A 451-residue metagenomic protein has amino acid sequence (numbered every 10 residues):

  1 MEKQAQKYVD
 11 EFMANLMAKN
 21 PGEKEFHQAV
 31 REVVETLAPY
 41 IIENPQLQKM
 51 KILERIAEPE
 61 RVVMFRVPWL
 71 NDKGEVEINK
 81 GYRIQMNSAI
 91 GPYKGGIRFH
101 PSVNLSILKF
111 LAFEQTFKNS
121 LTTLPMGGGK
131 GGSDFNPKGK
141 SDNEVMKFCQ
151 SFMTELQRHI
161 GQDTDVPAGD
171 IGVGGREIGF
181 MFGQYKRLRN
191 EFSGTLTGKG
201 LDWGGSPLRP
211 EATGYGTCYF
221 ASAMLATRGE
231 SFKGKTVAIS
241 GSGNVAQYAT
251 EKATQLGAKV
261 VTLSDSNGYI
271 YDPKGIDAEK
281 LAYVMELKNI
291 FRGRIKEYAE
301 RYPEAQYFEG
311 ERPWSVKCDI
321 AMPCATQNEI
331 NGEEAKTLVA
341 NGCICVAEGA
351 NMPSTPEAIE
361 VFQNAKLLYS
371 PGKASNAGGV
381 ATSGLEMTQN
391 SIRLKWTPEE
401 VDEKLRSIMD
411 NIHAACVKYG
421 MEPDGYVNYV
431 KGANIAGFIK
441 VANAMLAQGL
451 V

Functional and structural regions predicted by a protein language model:
M1-P207, K440-G449: N-terminal ligand-binding/catalytic initiation module
E2-A29, M224, V339-V451: Adenosine-phosphate binding glycine-rich loop
E77, Y82-R83, P125, G132 (+9 more regions): Structural motif
L108-L111, M181, T217-L225, A249 (+3 more regions): Buried hydrophobic packing segments
F110, T164-A168, E191-L196, I239 (+6 more regions): General beta-strand structural signal in soluble alpha/beta enzymes
E144, R176-G183, P207, Y248-K252 (+6 more regions): Short acidic, glycine/serine/threonine-rich loops at helix termini
T197-G200, G205-K317: Glycine-rich phosphate/diphosphate-binding loop of Rossmann-like nucleotide-binding domains
G268-Y369, A374: Rossmann-like adenosine-cofactor binding region
